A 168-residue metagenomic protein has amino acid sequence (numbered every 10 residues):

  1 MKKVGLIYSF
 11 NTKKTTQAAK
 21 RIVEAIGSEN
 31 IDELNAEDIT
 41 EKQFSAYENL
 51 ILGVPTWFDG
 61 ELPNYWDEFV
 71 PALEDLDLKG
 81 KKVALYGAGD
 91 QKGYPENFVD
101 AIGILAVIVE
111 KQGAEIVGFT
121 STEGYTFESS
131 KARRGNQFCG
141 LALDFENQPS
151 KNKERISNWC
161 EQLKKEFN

Functional and structural regions predicted by a protein language model:
K3, Q17, V23-A25, E29-L34 (+1 more regions): FMN-binding flavodoxin-like domain, especially the glycine-rich phosphate-binding loop
V4-S9: Short, hydrophobic/glycine-enriched beta-strand segments
T12-K13: Glycine-rich NAD(P) Rossmann-fold beta1-alpha1 loop
D38-Q43: Short acidic active-site motifs
